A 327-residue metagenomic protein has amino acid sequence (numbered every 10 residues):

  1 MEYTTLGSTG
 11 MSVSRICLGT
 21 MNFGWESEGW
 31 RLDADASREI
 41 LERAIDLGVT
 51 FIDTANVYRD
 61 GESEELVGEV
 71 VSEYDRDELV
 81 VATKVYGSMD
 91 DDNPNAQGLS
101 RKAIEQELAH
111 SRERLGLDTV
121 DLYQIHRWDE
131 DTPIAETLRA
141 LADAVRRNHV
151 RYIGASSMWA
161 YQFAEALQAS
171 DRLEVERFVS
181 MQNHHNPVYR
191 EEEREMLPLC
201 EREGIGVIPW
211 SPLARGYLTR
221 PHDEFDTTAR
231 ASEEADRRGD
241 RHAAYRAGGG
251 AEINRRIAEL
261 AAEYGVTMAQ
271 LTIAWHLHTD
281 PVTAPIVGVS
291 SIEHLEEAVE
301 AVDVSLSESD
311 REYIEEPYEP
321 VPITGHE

Functional and structural regions predicted by a protein language model:
M1-L79: N-terminal binding-site loop/beta-alpha segment at the start of enzyme catalytic domains that lines or forms
S8, E69-E78, R112-G116, V145 (+1 more regions): Acidic (Asp/Glu)-rich catalytic clusters
L18-T20, T54, T83, L122-I125 (+4 more regions): Conserved beta-strand positions
N22-D35, D90-K102, H126-D131: Active-site mouth loops of central-metabolism enzymes
R31-A44, L99-L115, F163-Q168: Short, acidic/polar
Y74-L99: Structural motif corresponding to the early beta-alpha repeats
R112-D131: Active-site groove signature of glycoside hydrolases
T132-E316, V321, H326: Beta/alpha (TIM)-barrel catalytic core signal, keyed to glycine-rich beta->alpha loops juxtaposed to Asp/Glu that bind
